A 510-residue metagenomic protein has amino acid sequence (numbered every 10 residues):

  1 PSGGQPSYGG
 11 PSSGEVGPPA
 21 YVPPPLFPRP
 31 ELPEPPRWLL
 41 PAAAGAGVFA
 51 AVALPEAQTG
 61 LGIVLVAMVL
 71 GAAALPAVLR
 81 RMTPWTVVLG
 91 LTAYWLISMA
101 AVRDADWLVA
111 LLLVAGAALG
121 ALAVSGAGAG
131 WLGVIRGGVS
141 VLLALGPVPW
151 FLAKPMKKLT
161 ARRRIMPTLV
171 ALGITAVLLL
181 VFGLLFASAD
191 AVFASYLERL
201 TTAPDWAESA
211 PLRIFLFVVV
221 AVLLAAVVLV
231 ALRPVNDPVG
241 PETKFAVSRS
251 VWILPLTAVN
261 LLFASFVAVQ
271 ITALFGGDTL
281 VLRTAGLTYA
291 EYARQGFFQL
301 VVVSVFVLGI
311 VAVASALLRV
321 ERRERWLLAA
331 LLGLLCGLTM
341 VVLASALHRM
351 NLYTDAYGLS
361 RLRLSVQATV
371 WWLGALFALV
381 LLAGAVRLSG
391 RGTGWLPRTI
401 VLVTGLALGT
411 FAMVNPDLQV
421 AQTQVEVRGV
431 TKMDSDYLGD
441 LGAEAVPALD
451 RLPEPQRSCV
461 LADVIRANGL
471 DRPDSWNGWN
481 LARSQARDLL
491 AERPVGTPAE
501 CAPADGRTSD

Functional and structural regions predicted by a protein language model:
P1-V78: N-terminal signal-anchor module of multipass membrane proteins
V16-P36, A77-W85, L152-T168, V227-L256 (+4 more regions): Juxtamembrane membrane-water interface segments of multi-pass membrane proteins, especially cytoplasmic-side
F49-A194, L212-P234: Transmembrane-helix bundle segments that line or gate the permeation/cavity pathway in multi-pass membrane proteins
V69, V87-L96, L172-L180, N260-L261 (+4 more regions): Hydrophobic membrane-spanning alpha-helices of multi-pass integral membrane proteins
A187-V192, L262-T284, L338-D355, T410-Q419: Membrane-interface helix-loop junctions at the exits of transmembrane helices
T201-L216, T284-V302, L359-W372: Short aromatic-rich membrane-water interface segments that cap or initiate transmembrane helices in multi-pass membrane
R391-W395, L408-M433: Hydrophobic alpha-helical transmembrane segments in integral membrane proteins
E444-D510: Extracytosolic and intramembrane catalytic regions of membrane-associated proteins in envelope/secretory systems
